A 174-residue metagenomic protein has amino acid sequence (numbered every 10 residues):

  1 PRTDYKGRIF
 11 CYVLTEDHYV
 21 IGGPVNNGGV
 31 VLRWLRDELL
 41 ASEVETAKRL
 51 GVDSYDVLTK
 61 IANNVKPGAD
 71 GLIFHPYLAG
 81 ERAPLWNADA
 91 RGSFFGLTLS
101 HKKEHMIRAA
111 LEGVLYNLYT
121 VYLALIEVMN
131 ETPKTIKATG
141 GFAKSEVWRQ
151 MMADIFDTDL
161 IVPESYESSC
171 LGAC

Functional and structural regions predicted by a protein language model:
P1-C174: Active-site core segments that coordinate phosphate-bearing ligands/cofactors across diverse enzyme families
